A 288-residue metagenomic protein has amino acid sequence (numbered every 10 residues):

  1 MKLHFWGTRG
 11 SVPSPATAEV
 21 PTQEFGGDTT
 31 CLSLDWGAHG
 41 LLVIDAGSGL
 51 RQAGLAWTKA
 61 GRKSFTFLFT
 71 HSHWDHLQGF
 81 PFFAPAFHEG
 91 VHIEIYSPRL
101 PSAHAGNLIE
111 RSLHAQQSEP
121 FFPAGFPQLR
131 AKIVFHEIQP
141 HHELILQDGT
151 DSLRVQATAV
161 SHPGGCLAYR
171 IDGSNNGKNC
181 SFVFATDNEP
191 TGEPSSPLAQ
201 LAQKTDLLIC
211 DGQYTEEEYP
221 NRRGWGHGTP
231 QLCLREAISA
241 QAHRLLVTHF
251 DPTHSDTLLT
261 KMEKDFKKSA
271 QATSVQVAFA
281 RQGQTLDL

Functional and structural regions predicted by a protein language model:
M1-F182, A199, L259-L288: Binuclear metal-dependent hydrolase catalytic cores
N179-S181, E189-R281: Cap/insert and terminal regions of metallo-dependent hydrolase folds
T186: Acidic/histidine-rich catalytic cores of soluble enzymes
